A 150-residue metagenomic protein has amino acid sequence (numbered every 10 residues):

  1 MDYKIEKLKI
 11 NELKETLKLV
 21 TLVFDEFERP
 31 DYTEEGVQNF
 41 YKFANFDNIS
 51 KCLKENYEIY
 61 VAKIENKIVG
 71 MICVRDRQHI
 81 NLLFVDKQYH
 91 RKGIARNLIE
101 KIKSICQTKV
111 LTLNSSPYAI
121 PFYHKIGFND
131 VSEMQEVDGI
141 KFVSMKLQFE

Functional and structural regions predicted by a protein language model:
Y3-K18: A short beta-loop-alpha structural element at the N-terminal edge of CoA-dependent acyl/N-acetyltransferase catalytic
T21-N48: Conserved GNAT-fold acetyl-CoA-binding loop/helix
A44-Y60: A short helix-loop-beta-strand connector motif used in the catalytic cores of GNAT acetyltransferases and, in some
Y57-G70, R75: Conserved beta-hairpin
I80-H90: A short, internal acetyl-CoA/4′-phosphopantetheine-binding micro-motif in the GNAT/acyltransferase core
R91-S104: Conserved acetyl-CoA-binding loop-helix of GNAT-fold acetyltransferases
I105-Y118: Conserved GNAT acetyl-CoA-binding A-motif
T112-N114, N129-L147: Conserved catalytic-core motifs of GNAT/GCN5-like acyltransferases
